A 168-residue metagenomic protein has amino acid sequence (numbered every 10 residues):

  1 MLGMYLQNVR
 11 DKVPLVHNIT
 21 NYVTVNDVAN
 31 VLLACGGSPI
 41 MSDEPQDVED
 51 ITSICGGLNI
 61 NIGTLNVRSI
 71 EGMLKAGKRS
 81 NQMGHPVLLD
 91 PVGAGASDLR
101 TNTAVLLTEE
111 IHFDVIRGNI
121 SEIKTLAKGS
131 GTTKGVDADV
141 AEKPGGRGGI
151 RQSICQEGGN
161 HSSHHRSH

Functional and structural regions predicted by a protein language model:
M1-L74, K78-N81, P86, G149-H168: Small-residue (G/A/S/T)-rich helix-start motifs and N-terminal tracts that mark the onset
T20, R68, G95-A96, E142-K143: Residues that cap or flank secondary-structure elements
V48, A94-G95, E122-T125: Short gly/pro/ser/thr-enriched loop/turn and capping motifs at secondary-structure boundaries
G63, V92-A94, S121, S167: Active-site beta-loop-alpha junctions enriched in small/polar residues
S69-N119: Glycine/small-residue-rich loop that forms an oxyanion/phosphate-binding "nest" at active or ligand-binding sites
L99-H168: Conserved phosphate/ATP/ADP-binding segment of small-molecule kinases
